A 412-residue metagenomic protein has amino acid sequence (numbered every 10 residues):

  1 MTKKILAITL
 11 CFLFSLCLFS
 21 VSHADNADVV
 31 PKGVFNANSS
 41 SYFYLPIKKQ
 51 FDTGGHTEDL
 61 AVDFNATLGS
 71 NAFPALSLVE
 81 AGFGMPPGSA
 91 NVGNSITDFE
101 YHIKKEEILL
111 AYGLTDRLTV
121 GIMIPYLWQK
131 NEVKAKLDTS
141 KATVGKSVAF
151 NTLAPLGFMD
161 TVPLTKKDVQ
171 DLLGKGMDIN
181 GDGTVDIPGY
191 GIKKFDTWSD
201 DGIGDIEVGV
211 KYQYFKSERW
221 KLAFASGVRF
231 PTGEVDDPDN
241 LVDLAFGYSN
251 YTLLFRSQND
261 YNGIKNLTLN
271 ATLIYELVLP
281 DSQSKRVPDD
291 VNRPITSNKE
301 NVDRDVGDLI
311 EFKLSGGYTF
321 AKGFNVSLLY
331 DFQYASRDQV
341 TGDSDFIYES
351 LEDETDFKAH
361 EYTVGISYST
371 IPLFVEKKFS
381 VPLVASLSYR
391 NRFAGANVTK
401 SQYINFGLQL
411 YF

Functional and structural regions predicted by a protein language model:
T9-C17: Bacterial N-terminal signal peptides
S22-F35, R117, V133, F215-L222 (+5 more regions): Short loop/turn motifs that connect adjacent beta-strands in outer-membrane beta-barrel proteins
D25-G204, A225, T232, P238-V242 (+3 more regions): A subset of solvent-exposed loop/turn segments in beta-rich extracellular surface proteins, enriched in glycine
S41-I47, I124-K130, D205, Y214 (+6 more regions): Transmembrane beta-strands of outer-membrane beta-barrel pores
T57-D63, K146-L173, Q283-F412: Outer membrane beta-barrel transmembrane domains
H102-E106, D200-I206, W220, G247-L253 (+3 more regions): Residues that define the transmembrane beta-barrel architecture of outer-membrane proteins
I108-L114, I122, V208-Y212, S226-V228 (+6 more regions): Residues on the lipid-exposed face of transmembrane beta-strands in outer-membrane beta-barrel proteins
K221-L277: Loop-centered beta-sheet repeat module
